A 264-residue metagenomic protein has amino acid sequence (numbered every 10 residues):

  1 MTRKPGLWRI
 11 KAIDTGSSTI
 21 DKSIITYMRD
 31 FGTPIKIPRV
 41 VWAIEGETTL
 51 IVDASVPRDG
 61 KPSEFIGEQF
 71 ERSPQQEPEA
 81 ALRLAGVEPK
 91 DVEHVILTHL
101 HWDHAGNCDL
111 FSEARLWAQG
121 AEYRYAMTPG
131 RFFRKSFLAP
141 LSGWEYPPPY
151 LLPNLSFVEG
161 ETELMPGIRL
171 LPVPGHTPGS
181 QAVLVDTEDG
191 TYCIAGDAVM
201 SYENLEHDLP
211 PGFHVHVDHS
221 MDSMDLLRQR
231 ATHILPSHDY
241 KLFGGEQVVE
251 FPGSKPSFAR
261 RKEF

Functional and structural regions predicted by a protein language model:
T2, S73-V87, D91, G120-P172 (+1 more regions): Metallo-beta-lactamase
P5-G6, S17-A80, A182-G196: Conserved beta-strand hairpin/beta-sheet module of binuclear metal-dependent hydrolase folds, prominently
G6, F111-S112, R230: Short, structured coil segments at secondary-structure junctions
K11, L50, I96, W117 (+4 more regions): Hydrophobic/aromatic beta-strand patches that form the interior of the parallel beta-sheet core in alpha/beta enzyme
A12, V41-I44, E159-E188: Core dinuclear metal-dependent hydrolase active-site scaffold
A54-V56, L100, A121-E122, G175-T177 (+2 more regions): Active-site metal-binding loops of divalent metal-dependent hydrolases
E68-A118: Active-site metal-binding motif and surrounding structural segment of the metallo-beta-lactamase
F70-A80, D186-F264: Cap/insert and terminal regions of metallo-dependent hydrolase folds
